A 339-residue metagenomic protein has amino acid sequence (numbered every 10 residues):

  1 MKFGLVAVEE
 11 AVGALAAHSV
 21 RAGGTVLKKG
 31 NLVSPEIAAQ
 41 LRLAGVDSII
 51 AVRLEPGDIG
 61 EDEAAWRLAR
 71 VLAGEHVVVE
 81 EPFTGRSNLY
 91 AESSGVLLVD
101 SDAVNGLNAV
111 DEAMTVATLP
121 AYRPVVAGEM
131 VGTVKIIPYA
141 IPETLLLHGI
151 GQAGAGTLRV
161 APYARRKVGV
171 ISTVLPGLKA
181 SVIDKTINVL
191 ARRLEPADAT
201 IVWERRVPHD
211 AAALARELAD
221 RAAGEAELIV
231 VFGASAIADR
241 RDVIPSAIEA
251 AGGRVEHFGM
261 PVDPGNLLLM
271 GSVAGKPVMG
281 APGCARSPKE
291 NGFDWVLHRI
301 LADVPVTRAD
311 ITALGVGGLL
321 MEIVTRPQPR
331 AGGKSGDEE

Functional and structural regions predicted by a protein language model:
M1-T84: Short, low-complexity N-terminal leaders and the immediately following helix N-cap/first helix
E9, R42, V79-P82, R123-V125 (+4 more regions): Solvent-exposed alpha-helices and their adjacent loops that cap or buttress functional pockets in soluble metabolic
K28, S34, P120, P124-A127 (+1 more regions): Residue-level recognition of short, solvent-exposed, well-ordered loop/turn junctions that link secondary-structure
K29, E81, V96-T115, Y122-V126 (+1 more regions): C-terminal terminal segments
L43-D47, R70-V77, A127-I136, E195-A199 (+3 more regions): Generic secondary-structure signature for well-ordered alpha-helical cores
E55-Y163: Extended, charged alpha/beta regions that create polyanion-binding interfaces
P138-L228: Phosphate-binding glycine-rich loops and their immediate beta-loop-alpha structural context
L175, V202-K334: Short glycine/threonine-rich loop/turn motifs
